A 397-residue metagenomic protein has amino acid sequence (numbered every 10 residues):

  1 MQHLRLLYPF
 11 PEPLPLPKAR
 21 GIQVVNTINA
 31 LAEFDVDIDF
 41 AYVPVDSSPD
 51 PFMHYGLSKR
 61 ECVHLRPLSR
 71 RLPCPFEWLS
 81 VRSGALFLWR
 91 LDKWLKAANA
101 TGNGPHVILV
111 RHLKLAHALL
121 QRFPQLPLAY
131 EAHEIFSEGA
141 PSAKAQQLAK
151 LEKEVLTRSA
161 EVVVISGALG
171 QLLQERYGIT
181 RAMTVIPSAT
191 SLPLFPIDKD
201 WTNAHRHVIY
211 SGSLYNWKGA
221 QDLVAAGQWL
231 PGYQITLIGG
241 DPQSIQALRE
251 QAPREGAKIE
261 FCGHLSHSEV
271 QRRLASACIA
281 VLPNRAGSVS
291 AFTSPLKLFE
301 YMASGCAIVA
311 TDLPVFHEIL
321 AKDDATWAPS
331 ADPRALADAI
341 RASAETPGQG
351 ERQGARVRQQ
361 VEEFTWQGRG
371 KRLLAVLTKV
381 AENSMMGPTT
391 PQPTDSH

Functional and structural regions predicted by a protein language model:
M1-Y55, N103, E161, A225-W229 (+1 more regions): N-terminal subdomain of nucleotide-sugar transferases
F10-P17, A30-R82, L169-G170, M183 (+1 more regions): N-terminal strand-loop element at the rim of the active site of nucleotide-sugar-dependent glycosyltransferases
K18, Y215-K218, S268-R273, C278-E300 (+1 more regions): Nucleotide-sugar-dependent
N26-N29, W89-N99, H117, Q121 (+2 more regions): Membrane-proximal helix-turn-helix segments that form the acceptor-binding/catalytic region of lipid-linked
A168, A189: Carbohydrate-associated surface elements
Q246-L274: Nucleotide-activated donor-binding/catalytic signature segment of Leloir-type glycosyltransferases, i.e., the conserved
K322-R334, R341-G348: Conserved acidic donor-binding segment of nucleotide-sugar-dependent glycosyltransferases
Q349-E363: A short, well-ordered alpha-helix in the C-terminal region of glycosyltransferases
